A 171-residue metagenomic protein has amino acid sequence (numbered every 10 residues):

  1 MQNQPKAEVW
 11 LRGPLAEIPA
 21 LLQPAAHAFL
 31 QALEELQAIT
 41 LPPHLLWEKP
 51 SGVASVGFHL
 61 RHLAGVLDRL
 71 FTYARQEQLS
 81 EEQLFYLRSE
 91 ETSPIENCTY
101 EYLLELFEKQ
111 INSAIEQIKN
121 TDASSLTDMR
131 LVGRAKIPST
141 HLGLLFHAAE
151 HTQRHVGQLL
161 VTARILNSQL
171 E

Functional and structural regions predicted by a protein language model:
Q2-W10, Q23, H27, P43-E90 (+1 more regions): Short, contiguous alpha-helical
P14-L21: Short Lys/Arg-rich basic patches
I18, E48, G52, E96-L103 (+1 more regions): Residue-level recognition of alpha-helical structural elements
L22-L33, F107, I111-A114: Hydrophobic alpha-helical core bundles mediating ligand binding, dimerization, or RNAP-core interactions
L33, L67, F71, I111-I118 (+1 more regions): A structural signal for well-ordered alpha-helices, especially hydrophobic packing surfaces of coiled-coils
L33-L45: Short amphipathic alpha-helical segments and their helix-coil junctions
E34, M129-V132: Active-site-adjacent bridging/hinge elements
E91-D128, G143-A148: Acidic/histidine-rich alpha-helical segments that form the ligand environment of transition-metal centers
